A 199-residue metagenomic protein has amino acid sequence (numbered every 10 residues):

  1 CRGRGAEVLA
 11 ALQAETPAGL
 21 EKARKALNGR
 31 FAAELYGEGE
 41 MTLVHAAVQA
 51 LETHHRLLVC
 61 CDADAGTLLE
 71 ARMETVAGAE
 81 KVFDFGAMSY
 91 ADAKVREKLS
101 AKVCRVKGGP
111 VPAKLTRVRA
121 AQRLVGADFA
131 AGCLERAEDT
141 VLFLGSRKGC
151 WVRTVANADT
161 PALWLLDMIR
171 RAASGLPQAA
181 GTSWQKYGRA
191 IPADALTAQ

Functional and structural regions predicted by a protein language model:
C1-A26: An accessory alpha-helical subdomain
G19-Q199: Short alpha-helical segments enriched in small residues
